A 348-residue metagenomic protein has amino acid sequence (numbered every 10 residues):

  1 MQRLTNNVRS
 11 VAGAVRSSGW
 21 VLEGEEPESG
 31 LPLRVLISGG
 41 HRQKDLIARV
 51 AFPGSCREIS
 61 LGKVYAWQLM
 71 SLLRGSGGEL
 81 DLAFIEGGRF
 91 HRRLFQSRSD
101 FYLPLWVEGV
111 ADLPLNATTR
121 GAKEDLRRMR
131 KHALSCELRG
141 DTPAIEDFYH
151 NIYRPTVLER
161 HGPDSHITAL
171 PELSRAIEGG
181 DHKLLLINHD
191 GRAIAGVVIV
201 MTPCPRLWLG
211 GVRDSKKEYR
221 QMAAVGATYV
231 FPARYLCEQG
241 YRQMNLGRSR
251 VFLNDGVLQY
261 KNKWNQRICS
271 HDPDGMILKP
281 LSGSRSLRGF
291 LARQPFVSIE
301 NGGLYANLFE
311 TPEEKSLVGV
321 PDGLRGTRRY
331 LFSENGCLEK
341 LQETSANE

Functional and structural regions predicted by a protein language model:
M1-F101, L105-A111, N188-E218: Conserved donor-binding loop and adjoining core beta-sheet/short helix segment in diverse acyl/aminoacyl transferases
R3-G13, S17-P27, G40-R42, R98-N116 (+1 more regions): Active-site/acyl-donor-binding loops of N-acyltransferases
L61-M70, T118-K123, A224-F231: Well-ordered, non-membrane alpha-helical segments in soluble/globular domains
M70-R74, L126, L173-S174, A233 (+1 more regions): Short amphipathic alpha-helical segments and helix-helix/interface helices
G77, E178-G180, G240: Short helix-terminating capping/connector loops at secondary-structure junctions
D81-G87, E137-L138, L186, Q243-G247: A structural signal for short, well-ordered beta-strand segments and their strand-loop junctions that often border
R92-R220, R234, V251, E343-T344: A conserved beta-strand-loop-helix scaffold within acyl/acetyltransferase catalytic domains
K183-S286: Aromatic (often tryptophan-rich) hydrophobic motifs at membrane interfaces
